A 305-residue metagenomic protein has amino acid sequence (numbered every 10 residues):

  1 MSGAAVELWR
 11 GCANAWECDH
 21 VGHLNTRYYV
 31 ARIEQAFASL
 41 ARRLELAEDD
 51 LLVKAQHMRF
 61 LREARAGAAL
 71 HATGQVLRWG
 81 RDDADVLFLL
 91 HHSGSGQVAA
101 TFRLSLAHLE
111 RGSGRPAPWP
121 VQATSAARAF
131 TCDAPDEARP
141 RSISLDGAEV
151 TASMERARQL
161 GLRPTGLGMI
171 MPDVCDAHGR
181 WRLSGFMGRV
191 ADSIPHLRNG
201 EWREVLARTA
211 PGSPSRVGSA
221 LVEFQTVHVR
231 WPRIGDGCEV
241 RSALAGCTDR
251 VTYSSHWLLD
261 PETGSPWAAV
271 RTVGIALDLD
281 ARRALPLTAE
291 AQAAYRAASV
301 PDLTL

Functional and structural regions predicted by a protein language model:
S2-A55, L61, R103-E223, I275-L305: Hot-dog-fold acyl-thioester-processing enzymes
E7, L70, A84, A100 (+5 more regions): Hydrophobic core residues within well-ordered beta-strands of beta-rich domains
I33, F88, F102, H256 (+1 more regions): Conserved GNAT-family N-acetyltransferase fold
M58-G94, Q225-P261: Hydrophobic beta-sheet segments that form the core/acyl-binding groove of ACP/CoA-dependent acyl-chain-processing
G94-G96, E110-G112, E262-G264, D280: Solvent-exposed strand-loop boundary residues in beta-sheet-rich modules
S105, G264-V273: Aromatic sugar-binding interfaces of carbohydrate-active proteins
S254-W257, A269-L277, P286: Compact recognition or signaling/catalytic modules
